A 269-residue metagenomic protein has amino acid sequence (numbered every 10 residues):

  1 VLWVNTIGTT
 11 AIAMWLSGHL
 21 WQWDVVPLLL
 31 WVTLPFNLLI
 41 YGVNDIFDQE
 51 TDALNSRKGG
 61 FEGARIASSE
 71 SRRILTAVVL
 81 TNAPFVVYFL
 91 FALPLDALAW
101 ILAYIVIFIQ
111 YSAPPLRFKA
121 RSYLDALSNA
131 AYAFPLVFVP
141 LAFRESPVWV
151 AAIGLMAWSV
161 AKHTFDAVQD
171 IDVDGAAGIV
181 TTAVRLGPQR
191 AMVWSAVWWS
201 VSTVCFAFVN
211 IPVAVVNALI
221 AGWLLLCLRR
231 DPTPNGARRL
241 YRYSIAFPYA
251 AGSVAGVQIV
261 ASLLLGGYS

Functional and structural regions predicted by a protein language model:
V1-S269: Multi-pass alpha-helical membrane architecture of UbiA-family and related isoprenoid/lipid prenyltransferases
